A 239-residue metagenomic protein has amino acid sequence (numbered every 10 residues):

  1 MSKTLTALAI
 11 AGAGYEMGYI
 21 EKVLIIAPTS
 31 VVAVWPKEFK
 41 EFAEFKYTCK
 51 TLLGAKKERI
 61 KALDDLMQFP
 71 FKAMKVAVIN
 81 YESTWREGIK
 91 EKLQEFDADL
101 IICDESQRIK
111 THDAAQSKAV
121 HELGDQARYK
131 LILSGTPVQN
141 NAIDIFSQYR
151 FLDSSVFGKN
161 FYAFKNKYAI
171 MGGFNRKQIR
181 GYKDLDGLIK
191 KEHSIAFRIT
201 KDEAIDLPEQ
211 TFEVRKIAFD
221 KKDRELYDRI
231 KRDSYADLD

Functional and structural regions predicted by a protein language model:
T4-Y19, A119-H121, F151-L152: Walker A/P-loop NTP-binding motif
I20-E41, Q139-D144: Conserved Walker A/P-loop ATP-binding site and its immediately adjacent core in helicase/helicase-like ATPase domains
V31-K57, S155: Conserved helix-turn-beta segment of the N-terminal RecA-like "Helicase ATP-binding" lobe in SF1/SF2 helicases
T51-K61, Y81-R86, K110-D113: Conserved helicase motor
R59-A77: Conserved motor-coupling elements within RecA-like helicase/translocase cores
A73, V78-T84, G88-A98, A114-R128 (+1 more regions): Inter-lobe coupling linker of SF2 helicases/translocases
D104-E105: Walker B catalytic acidic pair
R128-A142: Conserved helicase ATPase motor motifs in RecA-like P-loop NTPase domains
